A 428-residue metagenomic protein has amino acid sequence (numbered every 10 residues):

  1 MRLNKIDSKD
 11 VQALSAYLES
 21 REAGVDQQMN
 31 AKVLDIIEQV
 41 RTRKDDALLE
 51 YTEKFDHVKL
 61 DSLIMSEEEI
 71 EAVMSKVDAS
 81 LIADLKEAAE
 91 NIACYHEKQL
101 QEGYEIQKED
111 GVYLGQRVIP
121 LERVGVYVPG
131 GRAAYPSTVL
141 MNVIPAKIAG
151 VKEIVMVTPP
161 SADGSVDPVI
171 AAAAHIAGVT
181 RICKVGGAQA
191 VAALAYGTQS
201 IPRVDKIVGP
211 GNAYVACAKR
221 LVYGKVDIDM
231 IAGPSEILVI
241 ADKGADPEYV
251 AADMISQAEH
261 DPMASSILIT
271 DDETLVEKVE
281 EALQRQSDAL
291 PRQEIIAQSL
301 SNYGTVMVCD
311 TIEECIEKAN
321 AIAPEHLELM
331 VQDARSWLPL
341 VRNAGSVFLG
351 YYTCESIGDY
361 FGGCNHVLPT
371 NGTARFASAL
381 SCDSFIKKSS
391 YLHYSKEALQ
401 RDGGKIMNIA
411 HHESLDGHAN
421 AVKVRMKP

Functional and structural regions predicted by a protein language model:
M1-E122: N-terminal Rossmann-like NAD(P)+-binding subdomain of aldehyde/semialdehyde dehydrogenases
R2-K9, R181-G186, V306-T311: Short acidic-hydrophobic, aromatic-tinged amphipathic segments that line or gate anion-handling sites
I106-A172: Conserved small-residue-rich beta-alpha loop and adjacent elements that most often cradle the phosphate/pyrophosphate
M141-K152, H175-A177, A195-I201, K219-L221 (+1 more regions): Alpha-helix C-terminal capping segments
G178-Y249, D253-S256, H260-S265: Conserved NAD(P)+-binding/catalytic subdomain of aldehyde/semialdehyde dehydrogenases
V208-P210, M230-A241, Q257-E280, I296-M307 (+3 more regions): Short loop-to-beta-strand entry elements in the cores of soluble alpha/beta enzymes
A321-P428: C-terminal core of ALDH-fold dehydrogenases
